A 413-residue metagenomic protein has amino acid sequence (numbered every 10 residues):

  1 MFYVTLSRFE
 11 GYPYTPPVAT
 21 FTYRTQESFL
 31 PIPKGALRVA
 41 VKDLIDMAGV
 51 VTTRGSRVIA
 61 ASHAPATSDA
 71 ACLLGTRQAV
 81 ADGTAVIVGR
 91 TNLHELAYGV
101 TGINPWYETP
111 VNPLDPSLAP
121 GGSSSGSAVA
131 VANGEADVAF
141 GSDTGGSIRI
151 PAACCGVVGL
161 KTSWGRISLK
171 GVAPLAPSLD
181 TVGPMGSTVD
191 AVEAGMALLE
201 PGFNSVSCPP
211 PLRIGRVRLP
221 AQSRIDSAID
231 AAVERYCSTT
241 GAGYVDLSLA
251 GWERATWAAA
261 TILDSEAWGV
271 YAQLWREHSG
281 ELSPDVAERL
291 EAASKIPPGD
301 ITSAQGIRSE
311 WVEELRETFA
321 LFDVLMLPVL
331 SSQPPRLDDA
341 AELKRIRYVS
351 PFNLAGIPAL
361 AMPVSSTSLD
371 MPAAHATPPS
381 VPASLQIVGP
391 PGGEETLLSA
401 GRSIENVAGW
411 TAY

Functional and structural regions predicted by a protein language model:
M1-D137, T144: Gly/Ser-rich catalytic/binding loops embedded in alpha/beta enzyme cores
M1-K34, L198-I346, L369-A373, G409-Y413: Amidase signature
M1-R8, N133, V138, T144-P220 (+2 more regions): Structural helix-boundary/capping segments
I59-A64, D180-S187, A292-I296, I387: Short, well-ordered beta-strand elements within core beta-sheets of diverse protein domains
V86, D137-V138, G183, D323-L325: Short, Asp-centered acidic motifs that coordinate Mg2+ and/or phosphate in catalytic or ligand-binding sites
I87, Y244, G356-A359: Hydrophobic beta-strand scaffold residues
N104-E108, G156-G159, I262-D264: Short, hinge-like loop/turn segments at secondary-structure boundaries
R316, E342-P363: Small-aliphatic-rich amphipathic alpha-helix that forms the alpha element of a beta-alpha
